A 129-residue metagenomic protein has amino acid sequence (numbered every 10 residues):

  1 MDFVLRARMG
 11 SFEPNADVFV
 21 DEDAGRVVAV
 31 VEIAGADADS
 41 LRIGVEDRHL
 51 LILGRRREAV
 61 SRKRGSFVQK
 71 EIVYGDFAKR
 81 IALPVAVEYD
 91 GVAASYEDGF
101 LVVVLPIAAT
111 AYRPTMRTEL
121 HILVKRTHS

Functional and structural regions predicted by a protein language model:
M1-S129: Alpha-crystallin/small heat shock protein
